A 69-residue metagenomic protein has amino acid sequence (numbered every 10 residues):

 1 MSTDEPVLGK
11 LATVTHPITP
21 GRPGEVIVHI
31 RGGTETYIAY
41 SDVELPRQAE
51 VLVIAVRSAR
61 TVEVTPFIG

Functional and structural regions predicted by a protein language model:
S2-G69: Terminal membrane-proximal soluble interaction domains of membrane-associated proteins
